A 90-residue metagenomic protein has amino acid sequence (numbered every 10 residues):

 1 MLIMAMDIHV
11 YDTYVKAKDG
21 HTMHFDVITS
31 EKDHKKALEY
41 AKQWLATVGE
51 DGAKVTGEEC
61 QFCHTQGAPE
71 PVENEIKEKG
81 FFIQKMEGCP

Functional and structural regions predicted by a protein language model:
M1-E39, A68: Intrinsic disorder/low-complexity detector
Y40-P90: Acidic, low-complexity intrinsically disordered segments
